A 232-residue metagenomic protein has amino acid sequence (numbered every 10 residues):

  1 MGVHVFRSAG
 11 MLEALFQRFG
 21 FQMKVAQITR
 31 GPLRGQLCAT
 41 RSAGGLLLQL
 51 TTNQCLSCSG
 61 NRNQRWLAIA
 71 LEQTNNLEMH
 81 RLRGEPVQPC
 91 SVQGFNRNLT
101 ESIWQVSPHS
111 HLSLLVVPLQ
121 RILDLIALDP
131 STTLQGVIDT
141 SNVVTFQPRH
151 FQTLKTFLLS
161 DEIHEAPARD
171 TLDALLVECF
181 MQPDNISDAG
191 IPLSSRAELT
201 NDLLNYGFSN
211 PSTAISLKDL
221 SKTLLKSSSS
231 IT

Functional and structural regions predicted by a protein language model:
G2-P32, E78-S212, S216-S229: Alpha-helical bundle regulatory/interaction domains
H4-F6, R30-P32, L37, R41 (+2 more regions): Conserved short histidine dyad/triad with adjacent acidic residue
A39, L47-Q49, A68-A70, V92-G94 (+1 more regions): Conserved hydrophobic/aromatic beta-strand scaffold that supports enzyme active sites
G45-L47, N53-C55, T74-N76, L119-I122: Short, charged/polar surface micro-motifs in flexible loops or helix N-caps
T52-L82: Glycine- and acidic-residue-biased ligand/ion/polar-headgroup-sensing regions
